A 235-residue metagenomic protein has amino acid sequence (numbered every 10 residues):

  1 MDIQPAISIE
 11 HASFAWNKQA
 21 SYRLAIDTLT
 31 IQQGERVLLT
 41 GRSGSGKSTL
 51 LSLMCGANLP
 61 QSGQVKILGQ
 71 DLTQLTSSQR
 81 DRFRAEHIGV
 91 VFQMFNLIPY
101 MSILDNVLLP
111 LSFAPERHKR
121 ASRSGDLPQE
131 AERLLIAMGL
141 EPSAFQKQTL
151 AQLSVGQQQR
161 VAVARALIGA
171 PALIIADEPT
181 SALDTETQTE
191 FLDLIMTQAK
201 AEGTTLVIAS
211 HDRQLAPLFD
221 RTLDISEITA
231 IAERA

Functional and structural regions predicted by a protein language model:
C55: Helix-to-loop junction immediately C-terminal to a conserved catalytic motif
G63-D71: Conserved ABC transporter NBD signature motif
D71, S122-A144: Conserved ABC ATPase "signature" region
M101-P110: Short coil-to-helix segment of the ABC ATPase nucleotide-binding domain corresponding to the Q-loop/switch region
T149-L153, Q157: Conserved ABC ATPase signature
A170: Conserved catalytic motifs of ABC-family nucleotide-binding domains
I174-D177: Catalytic Walker B motif of ABC-type/P-loop ATPase nucleotide-binding domains
